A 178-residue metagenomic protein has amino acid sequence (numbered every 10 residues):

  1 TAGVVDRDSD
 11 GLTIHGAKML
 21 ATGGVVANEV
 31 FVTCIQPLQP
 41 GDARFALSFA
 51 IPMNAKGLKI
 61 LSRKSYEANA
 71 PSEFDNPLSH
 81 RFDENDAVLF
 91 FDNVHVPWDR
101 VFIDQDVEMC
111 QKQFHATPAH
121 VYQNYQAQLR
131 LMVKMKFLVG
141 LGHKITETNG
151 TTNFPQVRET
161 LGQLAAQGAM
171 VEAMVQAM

Functional and structural regions predicted by a protein language model:
T1-R130: FAD-binding core of flavoproteins
Q126-M178: Extended amphipathic alpha-helical segments enriched in small hydrophobics
